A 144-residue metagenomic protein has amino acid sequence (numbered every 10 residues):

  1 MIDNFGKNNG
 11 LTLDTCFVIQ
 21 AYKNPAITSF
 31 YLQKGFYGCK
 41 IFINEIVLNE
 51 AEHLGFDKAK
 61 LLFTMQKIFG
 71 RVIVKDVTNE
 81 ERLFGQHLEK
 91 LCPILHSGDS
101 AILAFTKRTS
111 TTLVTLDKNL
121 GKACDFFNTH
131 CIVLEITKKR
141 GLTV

Functional and structural regions predicted by a protein language model:
M1-N8, I43, R108-V114, K118-V144: Acidic, PIN/NYN-like endoribonuclease modules and their adjacent C-terminal/linker elements
G10-L13, K23, S29-K60, Q66-F69 (+1 more regions): PIN/NYN-family metal-dependent endoribonuclease catalytic core
L13-T15, Q20, T115-D117: Short His-Asn-centered micro-motif
V18-A21, E52, E89-P93: Short, flexible loop segments at the rims of nucleotide/cofactor-binding pockets, characterized by
A21-N24, D125: Short active-site loop/helix that positions an aromatic residue
E50, T78-F84, T137-T143: A short acidic, often aromatic-flanked loop/helix-cap motif at beta-alpha or helix-coil junctions that lines enzyme
K58-L62, P93, C131-V133: Short, hinge-like loop/turn segments at secondary-structure boundaries
V74-F126: Active-site neighborhoods of divalent-metal-dependent phosphate/nucleic-acid chemistry enzymes
